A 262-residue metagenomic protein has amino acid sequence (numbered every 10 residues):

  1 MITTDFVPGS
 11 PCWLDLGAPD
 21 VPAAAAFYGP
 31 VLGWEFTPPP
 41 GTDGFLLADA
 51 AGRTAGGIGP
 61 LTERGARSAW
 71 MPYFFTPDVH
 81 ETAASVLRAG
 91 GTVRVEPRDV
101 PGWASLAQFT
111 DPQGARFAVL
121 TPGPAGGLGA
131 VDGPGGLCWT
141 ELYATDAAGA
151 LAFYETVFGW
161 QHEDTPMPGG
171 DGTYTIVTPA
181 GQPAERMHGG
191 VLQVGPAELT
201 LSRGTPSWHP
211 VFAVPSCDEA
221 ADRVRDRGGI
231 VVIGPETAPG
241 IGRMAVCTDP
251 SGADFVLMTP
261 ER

Functional and structural regions predicted by a protein language model:
M1-V7, G91-C138, L142, E163-A184 (+3 more regions): Vicinal oxygen chelate
I2-R53, R88, E96-A104, L142-R186 (+2 more regions): Core segments of cupin and vicinal oxygen chelate
P11-P19, L46-L47, L61-S85, S105-F109 (+3 more regions): Vicinal oxygen chelate
A24-A26, I58, T82-A84, A150 (+3 more regions): Short acidic, gly/pro-rich beta-turn/loop elements at beta-sheet edges and active-site/ligand-binding grooves
G33-E35, G56, T76-P77, V93 (+5 more regions): Short, low-complexity, polar/charged sequence segments that are solvent-exposed and flexible
P40-D132: Active-site-adjacent scaffolding segments
G56-G59, E185-L192: Short amphipathic beta-strand/extended segments with alternating polar/hydrophobic composition
P196: Carbohydrate-binding/catalytic loop surfaces
